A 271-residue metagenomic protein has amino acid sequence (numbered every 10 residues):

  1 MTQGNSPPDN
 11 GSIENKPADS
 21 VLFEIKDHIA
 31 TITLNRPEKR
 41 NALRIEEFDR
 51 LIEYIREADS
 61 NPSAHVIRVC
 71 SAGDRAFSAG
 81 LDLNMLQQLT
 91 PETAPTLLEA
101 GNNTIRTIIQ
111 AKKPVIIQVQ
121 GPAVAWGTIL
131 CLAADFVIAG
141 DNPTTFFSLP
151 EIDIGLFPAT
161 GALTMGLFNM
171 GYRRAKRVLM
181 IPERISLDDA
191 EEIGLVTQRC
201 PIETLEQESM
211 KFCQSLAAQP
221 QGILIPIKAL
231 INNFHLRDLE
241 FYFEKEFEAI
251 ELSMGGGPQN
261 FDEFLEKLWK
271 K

Functional and structural regions predicted by a protein language model:
M1-D27, D74, P182-D188, E203 (+2 more regions): C-terminal alpha-helix plus adjacent terminal tail
T2-C70, R106: Conserved CoA-thioester-binding segment of acyl-CoA-metabolizing enzymes
I32, R36, L51, V69 (+6 more regions): Terminal peptide-recognition signature
E46, R50, A100, T107 (+2 more regions): Charged catalytic carboxylate motif
Y54-A58, I108-A111, L216, S253: Hydrophobic helix-cap positions at the C-terminus of alpha-helices in RecA-like/P-loop ATPase nucleotide-binding cores
R68-G80, A134-D153, F157, G161 (+1 more regions): Short, charged helix-to-loop "capping" segments that act as catalytic/coupling loops
S71-T107, A123: Glycine- (often His-adjacent) and acidic-residue-rich active-site loop that binds/positions the CoA thioester
T107-Q221: Crotonase-fold acyl-CoA enzyme core
